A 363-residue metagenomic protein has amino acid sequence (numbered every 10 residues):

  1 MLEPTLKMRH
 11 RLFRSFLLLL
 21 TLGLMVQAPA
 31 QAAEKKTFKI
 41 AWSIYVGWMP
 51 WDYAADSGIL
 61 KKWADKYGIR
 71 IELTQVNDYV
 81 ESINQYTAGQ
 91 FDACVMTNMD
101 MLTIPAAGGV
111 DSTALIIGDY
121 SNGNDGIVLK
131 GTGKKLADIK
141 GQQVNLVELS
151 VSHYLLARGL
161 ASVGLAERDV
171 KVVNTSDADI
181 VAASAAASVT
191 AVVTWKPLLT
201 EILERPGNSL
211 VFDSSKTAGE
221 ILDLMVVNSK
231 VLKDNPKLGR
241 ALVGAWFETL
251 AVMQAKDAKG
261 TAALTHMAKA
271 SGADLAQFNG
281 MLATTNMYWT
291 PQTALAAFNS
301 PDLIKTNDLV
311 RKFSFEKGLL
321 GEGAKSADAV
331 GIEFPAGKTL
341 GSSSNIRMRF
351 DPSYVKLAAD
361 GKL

Functional and structural regions predicted by a protein language model:
E3-L17: Bacterial N-terminal signal peptides that target proteins for export
S15-M25: Bacterial N-terminal signal peptides
V26-A32: Sec/Tat signal peptide C-region and signal peptidase I cleavage site
A33-N174, V181, T190-K196, F212 (+2 more regions): Short, glycine-/small- and polar/acidic-enriched structural segments that line small-molecule recognition paths
D52, L102, A157, T200 (+3 more regions): Predominant activation on well-ordered alpha-helical scaffold segments within soluble catalytic domains
M99-D100, V172, A178-L275: Pocket-lining segment of extracytoplasmic ligand-binding domains
K233-G323: Secondary-structure end/capping motifs
V310-L363: Conserved C-terminal helix/tail region of periplasmic/extracytoplasmic solute-binding proteins
